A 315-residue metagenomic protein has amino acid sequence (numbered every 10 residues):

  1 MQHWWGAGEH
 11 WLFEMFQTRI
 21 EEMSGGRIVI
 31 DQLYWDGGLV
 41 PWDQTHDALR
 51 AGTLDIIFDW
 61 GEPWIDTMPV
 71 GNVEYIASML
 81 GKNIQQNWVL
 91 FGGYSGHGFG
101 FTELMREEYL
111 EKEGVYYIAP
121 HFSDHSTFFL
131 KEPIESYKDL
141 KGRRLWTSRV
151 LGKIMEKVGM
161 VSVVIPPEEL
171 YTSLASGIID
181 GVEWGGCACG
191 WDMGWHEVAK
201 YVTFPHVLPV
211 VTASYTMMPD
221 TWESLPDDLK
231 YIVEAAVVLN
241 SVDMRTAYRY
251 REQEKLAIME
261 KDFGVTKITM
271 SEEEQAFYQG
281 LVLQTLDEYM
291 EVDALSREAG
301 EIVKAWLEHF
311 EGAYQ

Functional and structural regions predicted by a protein language model:
M1-V89, L110-Q315: N-terminal secretory/targeting leader peptides
W88-G93, H97: Active-site-adjacent segment of FAD-dependent monooxygenases/related oxidoreductases
H97-K112: Hinge/lid segment of periplasmic solute-binding proteins
